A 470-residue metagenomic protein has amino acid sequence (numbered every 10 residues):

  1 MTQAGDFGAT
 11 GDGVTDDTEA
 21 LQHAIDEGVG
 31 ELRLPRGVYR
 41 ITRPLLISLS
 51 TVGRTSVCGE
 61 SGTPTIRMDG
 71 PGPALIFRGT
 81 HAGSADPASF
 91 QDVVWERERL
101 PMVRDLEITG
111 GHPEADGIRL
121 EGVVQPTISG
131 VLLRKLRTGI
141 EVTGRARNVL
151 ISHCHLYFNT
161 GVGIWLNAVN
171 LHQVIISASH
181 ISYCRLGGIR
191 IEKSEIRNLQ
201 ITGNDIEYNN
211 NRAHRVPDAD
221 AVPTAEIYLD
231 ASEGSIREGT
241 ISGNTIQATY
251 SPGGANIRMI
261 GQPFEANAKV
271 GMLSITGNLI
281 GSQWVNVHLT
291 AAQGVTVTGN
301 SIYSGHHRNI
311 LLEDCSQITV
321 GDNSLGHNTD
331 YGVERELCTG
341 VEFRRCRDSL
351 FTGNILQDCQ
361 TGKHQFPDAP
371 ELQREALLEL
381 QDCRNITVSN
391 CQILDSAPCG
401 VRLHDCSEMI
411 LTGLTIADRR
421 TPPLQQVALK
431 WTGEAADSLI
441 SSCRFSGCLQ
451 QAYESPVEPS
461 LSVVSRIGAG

Functional and structural regions predicted by a protein language model:
M1-A20: Right-handed parallel beta-helix/beta-solenoid
G8, T18, D26-G72, I108: N-terminal extracellular ligand-recognition/capping segment immediately after the signal peptide
E27-E31, G62, V124, L136 (+8 more regions): Short glycine/proline-enriched coil/turn segments at helix->beta-strand junctions
V29, L49-V52, G70, E98 (+36 more regions): Parallel beta-helix/beta-solenoid
T42-I47, D69-V94, G111-L120, R134-V142 (+12 more regions): Extracellular beta-strand/beta-solenoid scaffold signature
S56-E60, F77-L136, R237-T245, T352: Parallel beta-helix/beta-solenoid
I416-A436, I440-F445, L449-Q451: C-terminal structured "cap/appendage" subdomains that terminate the fold
